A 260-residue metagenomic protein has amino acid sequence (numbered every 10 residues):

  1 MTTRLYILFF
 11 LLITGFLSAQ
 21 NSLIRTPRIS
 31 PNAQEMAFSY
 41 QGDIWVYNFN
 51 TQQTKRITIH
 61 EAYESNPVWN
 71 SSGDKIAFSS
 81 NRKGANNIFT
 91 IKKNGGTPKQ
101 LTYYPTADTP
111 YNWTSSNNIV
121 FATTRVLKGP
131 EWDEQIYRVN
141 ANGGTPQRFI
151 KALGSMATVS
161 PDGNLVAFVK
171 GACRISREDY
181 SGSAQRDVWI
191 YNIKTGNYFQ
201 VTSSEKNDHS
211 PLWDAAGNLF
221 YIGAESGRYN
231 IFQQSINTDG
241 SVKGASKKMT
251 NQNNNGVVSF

Functional and structural regions predicted by a protein language model:
M1-N21: Bacterial Sec-dependent N-terminal signal peptides
Q20-N21, A37-W45, T58-S65, S79-F89 (+10 more regions): A flexible loop/linker signature enriched in serine peptidases of the S9 family
L23-K55: N-terminal targeting signals for Sec/Tat export/insertion, comprising classic cleavable signal peptides
R28-Q34, P67-K75, Y111-N118, A157-L165 (+2 more regions): Blade-terminus and WD-like Trp-Asp/Gly-His loop motifs, strongest in beta-propeller folds
S30, S39, F49, N70 (+7 more regions): Short, acidic, Ser/Thr-enriched surface-loop or helix-capping motifs
N32, Q53, S72, N94-T97 (+6 more regions): Cysteine-rich, disulfide-stabilized extracellular repeat modules
S241-K243: Short helix-terminating capping/connector loops at secondary-structure junctions
